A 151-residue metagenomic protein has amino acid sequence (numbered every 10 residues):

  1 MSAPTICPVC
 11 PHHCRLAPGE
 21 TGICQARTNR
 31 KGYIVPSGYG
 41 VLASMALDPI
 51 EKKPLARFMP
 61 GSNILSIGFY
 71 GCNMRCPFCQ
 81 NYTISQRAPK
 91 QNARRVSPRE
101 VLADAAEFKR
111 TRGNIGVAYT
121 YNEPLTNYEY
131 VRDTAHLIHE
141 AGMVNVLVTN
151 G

Functional and structural regions predicted by a protein language model:
T5-R27, Y70-Y82: Local cysteine-cluster metal-coordination motifs and their immediate loop/turn environment, predominantly Fe-S cluster
N29-G151: Conserved Radical SAM active-site core
